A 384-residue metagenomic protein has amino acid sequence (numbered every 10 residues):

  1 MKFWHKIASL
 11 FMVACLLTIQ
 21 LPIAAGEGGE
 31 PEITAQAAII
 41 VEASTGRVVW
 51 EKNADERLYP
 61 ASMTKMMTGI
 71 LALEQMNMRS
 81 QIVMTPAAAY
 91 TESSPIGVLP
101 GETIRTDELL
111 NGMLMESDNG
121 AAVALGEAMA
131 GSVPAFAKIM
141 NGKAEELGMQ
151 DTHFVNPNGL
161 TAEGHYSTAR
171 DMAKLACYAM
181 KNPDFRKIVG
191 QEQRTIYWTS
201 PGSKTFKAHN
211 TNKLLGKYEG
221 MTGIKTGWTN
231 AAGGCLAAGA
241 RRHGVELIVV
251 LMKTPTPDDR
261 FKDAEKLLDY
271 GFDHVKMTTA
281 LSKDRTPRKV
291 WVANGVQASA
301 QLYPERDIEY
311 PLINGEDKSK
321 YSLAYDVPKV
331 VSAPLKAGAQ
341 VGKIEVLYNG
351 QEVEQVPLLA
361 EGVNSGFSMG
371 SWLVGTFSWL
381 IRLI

Functional and structural regions predicted by a protein language model:
M1-F11: Bacterial N-terminal signal peptides that target proteins for export
K2-F3, S62, P257, G271: Short alpha-helical segments used as structural interaction elements across diverse proteins
M12-C15, Q297-S299: Secretory N-termini
L16-I188, W198: Active-site-adjacent loops and short helices of periplasmic peptidoglycan-processing enzymes
Q150, G164-Y166, R170-I384: Domain-terminus/edge residues, biased toward the C-terminal soluble/receptor-binding domains of extracytoplasmic
